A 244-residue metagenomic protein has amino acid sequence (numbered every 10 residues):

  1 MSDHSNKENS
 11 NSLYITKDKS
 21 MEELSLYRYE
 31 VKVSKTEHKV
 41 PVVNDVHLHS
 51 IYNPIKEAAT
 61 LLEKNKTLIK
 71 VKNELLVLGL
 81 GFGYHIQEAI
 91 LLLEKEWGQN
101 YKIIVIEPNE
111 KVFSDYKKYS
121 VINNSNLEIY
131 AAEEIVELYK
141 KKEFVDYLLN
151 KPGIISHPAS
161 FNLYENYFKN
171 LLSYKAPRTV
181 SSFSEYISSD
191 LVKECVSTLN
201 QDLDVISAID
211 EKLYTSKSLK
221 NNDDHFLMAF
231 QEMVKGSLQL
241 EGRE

Functional and structural regions predicted by a protein language model:
M1-E244: N-terminal donor/sugar-recognition subdomains of glycan-related enzymes, prototypically the membrane-proximal stem
